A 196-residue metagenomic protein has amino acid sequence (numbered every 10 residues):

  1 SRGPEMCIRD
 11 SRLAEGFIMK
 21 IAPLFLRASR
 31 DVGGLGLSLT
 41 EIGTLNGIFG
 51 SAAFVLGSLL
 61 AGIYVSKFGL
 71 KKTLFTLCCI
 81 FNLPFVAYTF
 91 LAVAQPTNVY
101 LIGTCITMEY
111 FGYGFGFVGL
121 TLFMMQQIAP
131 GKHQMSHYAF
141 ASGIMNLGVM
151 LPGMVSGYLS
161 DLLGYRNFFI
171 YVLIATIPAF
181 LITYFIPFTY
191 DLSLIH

Functional and structural regions predicted by a protein language model:
G3-I8: Short, small-residue-biased leader/transition segments that mark boundaries at the very start of proteins
K20-I42: Short amphipathic helix-loop junctions that connect adjacent transmembrane helices in Major Facilitator Superfamily/SLC
L39-T40, G131-A141: Loop-to-transmembrane helix entry/capping segments in MFS-fold secondary transporters and related SLC/MFSD carriers
G43-S66, P84: Transmembrane alpha-helices of Major Facilitator/SLC transporters
S66-I80: Cytoplasmic membrane-interface "Motif A"-like loop-to-helix N-cap segments of 12-TM Major Facilitator Superfamily
I80-P96: C-terminal ends and interior cores of transmembrane alpha-helices in multi-pass membrane transporters/permeases
F115-A129: Intracellular juxtamembrane helix-capping segments at the cytosolic ends of symmetry-related transmembrane helices
Y171-L194: Multi-pass alpha-helical transporter architecture, strongest for 12-TM Major Facilitator/SLC carriers used
